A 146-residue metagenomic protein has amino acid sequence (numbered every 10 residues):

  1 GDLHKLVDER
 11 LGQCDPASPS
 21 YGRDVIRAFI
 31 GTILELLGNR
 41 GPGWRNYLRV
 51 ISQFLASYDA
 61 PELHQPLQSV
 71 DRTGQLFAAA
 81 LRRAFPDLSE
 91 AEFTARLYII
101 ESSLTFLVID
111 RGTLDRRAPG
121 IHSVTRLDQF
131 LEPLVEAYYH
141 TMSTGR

Functional and structural regions predicted by a protein language model:
D2-R45: Hydrophobic alpha-helical connector segments
H4, I30-G31, S52, A78 (+1 more regions): Amphipathic, well-packed alpha-helical segments that form the structural scaffold of globular domains
L6, F54, Y58-P61, L107-L114: A short secondary-structure junction motif
G12, Q53, R116-G120: Short linear capping/connector segments at secondary-structure termini
Y21, V25, F29, G43-V50 (+4 more regions): Residue-level detector of well-ordered alpha-helical segments, enriched for hydrophobic/aromatic packing positions
R23-R27, P42-N46, D59-F85: Amphipathic alpha-helical packing segments from all-alpha helical-bundle domains
F29, I33, L48-L55, I100-L104 (+2 more regions): Short alpha-helical scaffolding segments that buttress acidic/His motifs in well-ordered protein cores
D71-R146: C-terminal peripheral helix-coil segments that are non-catalytic and often amphipathic
